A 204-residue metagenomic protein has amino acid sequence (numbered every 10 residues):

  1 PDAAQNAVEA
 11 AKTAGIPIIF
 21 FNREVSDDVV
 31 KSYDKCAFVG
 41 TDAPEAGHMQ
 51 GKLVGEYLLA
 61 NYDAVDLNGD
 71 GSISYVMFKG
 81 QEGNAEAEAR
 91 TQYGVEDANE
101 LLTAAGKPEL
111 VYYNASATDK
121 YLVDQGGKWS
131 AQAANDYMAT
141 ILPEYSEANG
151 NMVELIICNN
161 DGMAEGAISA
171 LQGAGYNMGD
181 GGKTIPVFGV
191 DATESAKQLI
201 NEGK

Functional and structural regions predicted by a protein language model:
P1-K204: A residue-level marker of the well-folded mature domains of exported/periplasmic proteins
